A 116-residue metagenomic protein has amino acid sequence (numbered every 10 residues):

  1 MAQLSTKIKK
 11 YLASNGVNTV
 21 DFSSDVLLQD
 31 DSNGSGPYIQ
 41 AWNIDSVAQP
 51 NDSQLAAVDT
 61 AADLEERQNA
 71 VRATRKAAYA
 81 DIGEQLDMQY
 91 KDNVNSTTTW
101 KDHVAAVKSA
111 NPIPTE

Functional and structural regions predicted by a protein language model:
M1-E116: A preference for well-ordered globular domain cores that mediate specific macromolecular interactions or catalysis
